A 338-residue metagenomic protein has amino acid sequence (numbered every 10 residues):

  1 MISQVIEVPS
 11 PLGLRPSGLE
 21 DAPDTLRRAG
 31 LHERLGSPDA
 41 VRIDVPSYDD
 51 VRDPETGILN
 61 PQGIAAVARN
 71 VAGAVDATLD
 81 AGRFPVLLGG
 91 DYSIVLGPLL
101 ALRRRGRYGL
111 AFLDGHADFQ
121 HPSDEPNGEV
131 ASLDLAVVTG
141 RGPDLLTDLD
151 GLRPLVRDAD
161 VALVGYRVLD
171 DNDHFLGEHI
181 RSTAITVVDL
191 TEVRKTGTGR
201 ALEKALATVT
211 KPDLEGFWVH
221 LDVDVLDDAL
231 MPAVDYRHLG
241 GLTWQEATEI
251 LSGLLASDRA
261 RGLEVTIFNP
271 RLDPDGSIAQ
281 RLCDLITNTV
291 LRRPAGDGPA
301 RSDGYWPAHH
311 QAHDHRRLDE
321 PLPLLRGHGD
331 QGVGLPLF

Functional and structural regions predicted by a protein language model:
S3-V86, P98, H179-H310, D314 (+1 more regions): Catalytic cores of soluble, metal-dependent hydrolases
I6, G90, L113-G115, V164 (+1 more regions): Active-site flanking residues adjacent to catalytic metal/cofactor-binding acidic residues
L12, D91-V95, L169: Gly/Ser/Thr-rich loops at beta-strand to alpha-helix junctions that form or flank small-molecule/cofactor-binding
D80-L149, D158: Active-site histidine-anchored catalytic micro-motif
F112-G115, T139, D160-V168, D189-T191 (+1 more regions): Short, structured patches in soluble enzyme cores that scaffold and shape functional sites
L169-R181: Short, glycine/polar-rich helix-capping loops at beta-to-alpha or helix-loop-helix junctions that flank or form
H310-Q311, E320-H328: Ser/Thr/Pro/Gly-rich low-complexity, intrinsically disordered segments
Q331-P336: Short, intrinsically disordered C-terminal tails of secreted or membrane-associated proteins
